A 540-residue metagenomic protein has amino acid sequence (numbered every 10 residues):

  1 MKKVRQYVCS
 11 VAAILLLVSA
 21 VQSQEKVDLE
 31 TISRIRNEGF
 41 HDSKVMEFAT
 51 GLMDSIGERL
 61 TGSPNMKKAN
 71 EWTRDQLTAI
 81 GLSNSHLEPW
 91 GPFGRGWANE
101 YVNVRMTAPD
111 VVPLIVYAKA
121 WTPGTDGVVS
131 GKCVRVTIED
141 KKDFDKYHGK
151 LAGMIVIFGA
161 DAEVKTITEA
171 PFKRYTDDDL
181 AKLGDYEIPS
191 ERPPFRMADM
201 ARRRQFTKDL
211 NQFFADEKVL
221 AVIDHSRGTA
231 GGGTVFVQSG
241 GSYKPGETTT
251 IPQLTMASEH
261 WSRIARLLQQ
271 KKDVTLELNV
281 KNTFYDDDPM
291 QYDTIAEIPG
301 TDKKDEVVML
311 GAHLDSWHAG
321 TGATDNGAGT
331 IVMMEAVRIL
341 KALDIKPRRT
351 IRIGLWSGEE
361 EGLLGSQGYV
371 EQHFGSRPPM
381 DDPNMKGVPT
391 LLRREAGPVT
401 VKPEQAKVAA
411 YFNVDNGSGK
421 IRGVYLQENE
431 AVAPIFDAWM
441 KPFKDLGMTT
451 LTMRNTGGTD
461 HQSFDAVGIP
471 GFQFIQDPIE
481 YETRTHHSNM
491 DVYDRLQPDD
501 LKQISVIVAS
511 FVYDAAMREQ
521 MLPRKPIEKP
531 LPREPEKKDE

Functional and structural regions predicted by a protein language model:
M1-V11: Bacterial N-terminal signal peptides that target proteins for export
C9-S19: Bacterial N-terminal signal peptides
K26-D28, T50, D54-S190: Noncatalytic luminal/extracellular "stalk/propeptide" segments of secretory-pathway proteins
V27-S63, T234-S242, D315, N413-G419 (+1 more regions): N-terminal capping segment at the start of a domain
L29-T31, I115-V116, A120-K146, G240-A323 (+1 more regions): Soluble metallo-hydrolase cores and metallopeptidase-like ectodomains found primarily in the secretory/periplasmic
I32-F40, D54-P64, V102, A120 (+13 more regions): Second-shell loop/turn segments in exported
P109-P113, D126, G131-V136, G149 (+8 more regions): Metal-dependent peptidase/peptidase-like ectodomains
R192-R204, K208-N211, A215-D216, A221 (+4 more regions): Active-site-adjacent substrate-binding region of metalloamidase/peptidase-like peptide-processing proteins
